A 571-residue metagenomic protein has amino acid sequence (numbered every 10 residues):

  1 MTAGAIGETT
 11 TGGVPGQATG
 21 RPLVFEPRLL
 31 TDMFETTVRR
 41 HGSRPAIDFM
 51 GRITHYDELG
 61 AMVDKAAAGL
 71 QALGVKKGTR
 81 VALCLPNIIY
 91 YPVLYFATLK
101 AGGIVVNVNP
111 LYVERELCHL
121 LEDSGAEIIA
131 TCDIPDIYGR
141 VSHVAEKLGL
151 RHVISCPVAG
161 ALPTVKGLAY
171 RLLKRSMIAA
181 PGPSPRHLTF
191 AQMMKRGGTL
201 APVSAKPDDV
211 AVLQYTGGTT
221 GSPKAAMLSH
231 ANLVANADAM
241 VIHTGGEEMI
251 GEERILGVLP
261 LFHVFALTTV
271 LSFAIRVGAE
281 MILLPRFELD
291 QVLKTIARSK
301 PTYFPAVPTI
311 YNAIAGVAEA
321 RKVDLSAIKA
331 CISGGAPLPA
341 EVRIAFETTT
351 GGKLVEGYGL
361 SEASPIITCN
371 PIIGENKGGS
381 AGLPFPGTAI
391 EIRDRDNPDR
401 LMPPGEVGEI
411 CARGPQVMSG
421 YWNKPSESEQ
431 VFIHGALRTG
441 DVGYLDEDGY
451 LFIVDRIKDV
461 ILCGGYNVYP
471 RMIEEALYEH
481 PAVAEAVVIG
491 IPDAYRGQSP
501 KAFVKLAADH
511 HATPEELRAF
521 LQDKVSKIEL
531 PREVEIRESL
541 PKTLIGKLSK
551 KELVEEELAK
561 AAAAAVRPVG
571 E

Functional and structural regions predicted by a protein language model:
V24-E26, S43-I88, P92-F96, V113-C118: Conserved AMP-binding/adenylate-forming core of the ANL superfamily
L70-V75, T79, G197-D208, L213-L256 (+1 more regions): Conserved adenylate-forming
A72-L73, K100-Q192, A508-H510: Structural core segment of the AMP-binding/adenylate-forming
Y112, G414, S419-G420, E427-Q430 (+4 more regions): AMP-binding/adenylate-forming catalytic core of the ANL superfamily
S155, L168, P301-A306, A315-N376 (+2 more regions): Gly/Ser/Thr-rich phosphate-binding loop
V234-R254, F262-T302, V317-E319: Conserved AMP-binding/adenylation subdomain of ANL enzymes
Y358, E391-C411, E447-D448, H510-P514 (+1 more regions): Conserved beta-loop-beta connector loops within the AMP-binding
L383-G387, P398-V431, Y466-V468: Conserved ATP/PPi-binding loop(s) of AMP-dependent carboxylate-activating enzymes
